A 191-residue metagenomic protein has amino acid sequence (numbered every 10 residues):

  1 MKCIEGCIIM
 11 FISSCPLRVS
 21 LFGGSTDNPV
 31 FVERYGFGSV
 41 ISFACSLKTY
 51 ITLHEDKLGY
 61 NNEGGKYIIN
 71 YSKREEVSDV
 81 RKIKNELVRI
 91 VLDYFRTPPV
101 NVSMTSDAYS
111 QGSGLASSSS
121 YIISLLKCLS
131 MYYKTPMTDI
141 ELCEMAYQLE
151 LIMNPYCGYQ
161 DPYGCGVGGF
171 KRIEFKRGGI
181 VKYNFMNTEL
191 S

Functional and structural regions predicted by a protein language model:
M1-I9: Short, Lys/Arg-enriched N-terminal segments with co-localized hydrophobic residues within the first ~10-30 amino acids
I9-Y71: Generic N-terminal targeting/processing segments that precede catalytic cores or assembly contacts
F11-S13, L17, G23-G38, M131-S191: ATP-dependent small-molecule kinase catalytic core of the GHMP/sugar-kinase superfamily and closely related
F22, K82-E86, G158: Secondary-structure junction/capping motif
C45-Q148: Anion-binding (especially nucleotide phosphate/pyrophosphate-binding) glycine-rich loop and adjoining beta-alpha core
